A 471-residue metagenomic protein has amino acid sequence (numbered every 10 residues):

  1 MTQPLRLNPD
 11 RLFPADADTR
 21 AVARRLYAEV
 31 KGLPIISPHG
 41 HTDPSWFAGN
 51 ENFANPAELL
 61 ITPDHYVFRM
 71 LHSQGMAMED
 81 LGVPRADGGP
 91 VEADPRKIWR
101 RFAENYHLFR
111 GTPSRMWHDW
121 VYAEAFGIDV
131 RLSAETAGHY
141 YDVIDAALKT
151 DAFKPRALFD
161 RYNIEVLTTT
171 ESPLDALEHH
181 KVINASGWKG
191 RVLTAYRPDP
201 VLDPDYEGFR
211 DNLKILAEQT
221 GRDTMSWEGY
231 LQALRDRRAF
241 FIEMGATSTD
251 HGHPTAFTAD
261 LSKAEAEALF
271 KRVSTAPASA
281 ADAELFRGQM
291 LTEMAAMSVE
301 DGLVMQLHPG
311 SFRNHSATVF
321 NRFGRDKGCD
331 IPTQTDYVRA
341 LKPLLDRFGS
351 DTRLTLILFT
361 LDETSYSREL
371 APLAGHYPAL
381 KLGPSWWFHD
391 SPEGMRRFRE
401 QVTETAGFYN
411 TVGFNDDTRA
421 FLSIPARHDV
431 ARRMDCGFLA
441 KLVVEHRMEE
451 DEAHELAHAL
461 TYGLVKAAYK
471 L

Functional and structural regions predicted by a protein language model:
T2-D301, S350-T364, A371-L471: Metal-cofactor-binding active-site regions of metalloenzymes
M305-L307: C-terminal amphipathic alpha-helical interaction region
S316: Hard-cation-handling environments
F320-G328: Short glycine/proline- and charge-enriched loop/turn segments that cap or connect secondary-structure elements
G328-Q334: Detector for the Zn2+-coordinating histidines of canonical Cys2His2
Q334-A340: Divalent-cation-assisted or electrostatically stabilized phosphate/pyrophosphate-binding catalytic cores
P343-S350: Short, basic/hydrophobic alpha-helical segments
